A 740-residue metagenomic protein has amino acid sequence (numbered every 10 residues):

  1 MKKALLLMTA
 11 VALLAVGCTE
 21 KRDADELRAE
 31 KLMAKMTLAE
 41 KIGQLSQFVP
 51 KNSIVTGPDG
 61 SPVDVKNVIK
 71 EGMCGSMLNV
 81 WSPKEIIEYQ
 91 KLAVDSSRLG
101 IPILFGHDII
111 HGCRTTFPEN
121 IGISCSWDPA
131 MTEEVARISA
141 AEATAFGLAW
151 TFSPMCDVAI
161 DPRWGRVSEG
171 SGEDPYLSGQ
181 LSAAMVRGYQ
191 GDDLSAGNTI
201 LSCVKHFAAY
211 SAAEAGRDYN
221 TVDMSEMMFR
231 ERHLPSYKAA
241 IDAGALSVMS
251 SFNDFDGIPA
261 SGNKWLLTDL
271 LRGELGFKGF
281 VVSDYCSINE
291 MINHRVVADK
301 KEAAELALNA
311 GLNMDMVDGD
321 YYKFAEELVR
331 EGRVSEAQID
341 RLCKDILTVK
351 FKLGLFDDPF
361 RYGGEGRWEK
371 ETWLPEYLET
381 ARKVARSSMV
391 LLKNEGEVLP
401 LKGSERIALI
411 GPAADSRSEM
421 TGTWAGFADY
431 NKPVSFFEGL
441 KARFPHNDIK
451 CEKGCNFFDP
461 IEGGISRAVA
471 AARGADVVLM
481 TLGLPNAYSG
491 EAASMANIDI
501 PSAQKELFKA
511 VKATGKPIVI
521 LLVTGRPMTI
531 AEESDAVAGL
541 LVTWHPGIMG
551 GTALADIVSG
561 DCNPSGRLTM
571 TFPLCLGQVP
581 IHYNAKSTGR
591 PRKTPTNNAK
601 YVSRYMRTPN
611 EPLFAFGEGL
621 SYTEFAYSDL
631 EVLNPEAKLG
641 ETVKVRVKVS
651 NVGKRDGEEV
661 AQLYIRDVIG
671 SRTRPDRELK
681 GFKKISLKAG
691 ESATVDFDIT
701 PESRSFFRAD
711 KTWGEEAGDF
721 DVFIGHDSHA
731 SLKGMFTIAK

Functional and structural regions predicted by a protein language model:
A4-L13: Sec-dependent N-terminal signal peptides
A15-R708, T712-S728, M735, A739-K740: Glycoside hydrolase catalytic-domain context in secreted enzymes
